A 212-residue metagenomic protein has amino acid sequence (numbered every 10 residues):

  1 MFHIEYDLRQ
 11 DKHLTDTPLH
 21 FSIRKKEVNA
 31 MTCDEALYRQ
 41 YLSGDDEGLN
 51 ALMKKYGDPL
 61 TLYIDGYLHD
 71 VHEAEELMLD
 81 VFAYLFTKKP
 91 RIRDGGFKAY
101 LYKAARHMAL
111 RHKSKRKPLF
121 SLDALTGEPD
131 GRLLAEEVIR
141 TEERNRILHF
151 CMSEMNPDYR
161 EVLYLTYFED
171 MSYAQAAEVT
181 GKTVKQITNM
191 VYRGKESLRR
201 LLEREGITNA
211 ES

Functional and structural regions predicted by a protein language model:
M1-P59, G66, S153, R200 (+1 more regions): N-terminal module of bacterial RNA polymerase sigma factors
L42-A51, T61-D80, V184, G206-N209: Short, charged helix-capping/linker segments at alpha-helix termini
L42-S43, H69, L79-G96, K115-K117: Sigma70-family region 2
G57, T61, F82, N156 (+2 more regions): C-terminal flanking helix
K103-L122, T141: Arg/Lys-rich amphipathic alpha helix in sigma70-family domain 2
T126-S153: Acidic, proline/glycine-rich intrinsically disordered inter-domain spacer in sigma factors
V162-T166: A short pre-motif secondary-structure segment
A174-R204: DNA-recognition helix of helix-turn-helix
